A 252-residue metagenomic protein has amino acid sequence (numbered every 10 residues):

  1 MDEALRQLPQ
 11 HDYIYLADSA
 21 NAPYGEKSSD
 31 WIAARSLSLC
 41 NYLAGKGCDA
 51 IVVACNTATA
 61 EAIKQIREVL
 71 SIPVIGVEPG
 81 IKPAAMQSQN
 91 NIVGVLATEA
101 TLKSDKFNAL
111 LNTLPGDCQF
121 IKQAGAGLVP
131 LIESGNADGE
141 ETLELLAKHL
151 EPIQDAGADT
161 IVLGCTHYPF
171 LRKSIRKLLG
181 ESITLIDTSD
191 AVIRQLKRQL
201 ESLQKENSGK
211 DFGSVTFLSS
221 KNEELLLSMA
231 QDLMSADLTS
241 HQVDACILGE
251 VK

Functional and structural regions predicted by a protein language model:
M1-K252: Non-catalytic structural scaffold of enzyme domains
